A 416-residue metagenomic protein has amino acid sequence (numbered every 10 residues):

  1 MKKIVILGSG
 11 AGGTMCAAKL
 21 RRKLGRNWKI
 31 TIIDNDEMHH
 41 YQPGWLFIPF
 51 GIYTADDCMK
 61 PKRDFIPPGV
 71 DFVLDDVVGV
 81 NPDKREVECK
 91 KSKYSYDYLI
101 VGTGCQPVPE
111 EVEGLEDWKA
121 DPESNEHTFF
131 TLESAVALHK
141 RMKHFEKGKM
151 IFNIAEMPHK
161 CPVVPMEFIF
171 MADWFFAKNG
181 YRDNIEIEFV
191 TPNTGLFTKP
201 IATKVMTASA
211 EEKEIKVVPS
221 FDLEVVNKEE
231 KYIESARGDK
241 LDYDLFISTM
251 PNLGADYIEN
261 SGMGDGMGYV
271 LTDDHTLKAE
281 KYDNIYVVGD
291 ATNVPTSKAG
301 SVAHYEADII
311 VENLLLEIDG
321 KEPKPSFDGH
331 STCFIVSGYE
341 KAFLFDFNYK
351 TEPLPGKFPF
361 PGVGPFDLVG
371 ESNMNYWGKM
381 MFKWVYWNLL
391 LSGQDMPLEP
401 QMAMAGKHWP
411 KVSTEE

Functional and structural regions predicted by a protein language model:
M1-D71, E156-P200: Beta1-alpha1 glycine-rich phosphate/pyrophosphate-binding loop at the start of Rossmann-like nucleotide-binding domains
K3, D71-E167, M171-G180, I247: FAD-binding core/adjacent interface of flavoenzyme oxidoreductases
K29, V70-G79, F176-Y269, E322: A Rossmann-like FAD-binding core segment of flavoenzymes
K91, T103-G104, R237, M250-P251 (+1 more regions): Glycine-rich, N-terminal phosphate-binding loop of Rossmann-like dinucleotide-binding domains
E111, D117-E146, K240-E306, L315-L316: FAD-site-proximal beta/loop scaffold in flavoenzymes
V288-S337, D346: A conserved FAD-binding loop/helix module that cradles the flavin
F345-E416: C-terminal auxiliary extensions adjacent to catalytic cores
